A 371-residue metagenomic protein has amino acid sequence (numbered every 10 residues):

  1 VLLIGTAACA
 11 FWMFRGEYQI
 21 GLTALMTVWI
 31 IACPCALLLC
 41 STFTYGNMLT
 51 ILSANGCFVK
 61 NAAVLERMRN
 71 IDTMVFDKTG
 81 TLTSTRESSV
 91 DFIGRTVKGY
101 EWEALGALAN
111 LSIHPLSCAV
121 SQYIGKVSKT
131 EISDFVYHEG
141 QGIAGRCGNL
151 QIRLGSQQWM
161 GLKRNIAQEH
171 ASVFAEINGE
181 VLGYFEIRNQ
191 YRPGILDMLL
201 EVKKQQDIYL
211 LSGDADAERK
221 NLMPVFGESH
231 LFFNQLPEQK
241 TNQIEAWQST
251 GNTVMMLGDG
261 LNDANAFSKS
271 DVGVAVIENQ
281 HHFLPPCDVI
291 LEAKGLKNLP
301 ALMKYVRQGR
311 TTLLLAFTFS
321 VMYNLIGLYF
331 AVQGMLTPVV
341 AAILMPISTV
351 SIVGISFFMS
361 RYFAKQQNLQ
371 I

Functional and structural regions predicted by a protein language model:
V1-F76, H230-F233, K304-Q370: Hydrophobic alpha-helical transmembrane segments
L37, T81-L82, V181: Hydrophobic "anchor" residues
V64-D91, F267: Asp-based phosphoryl-transfer active-site loop
D72-V75, R153, F174, G183 (+1 more regions): Conserved beta-strand elements of the Class I
S89, Q158, R188-N189: A generic structural motif
F92-I143: ATP-binding catalytic core of ATPases
N149, I177-L315: Conserved ATP-binding TGD loop and adjacent catalytic N/P-domain core of P-type ATPases
